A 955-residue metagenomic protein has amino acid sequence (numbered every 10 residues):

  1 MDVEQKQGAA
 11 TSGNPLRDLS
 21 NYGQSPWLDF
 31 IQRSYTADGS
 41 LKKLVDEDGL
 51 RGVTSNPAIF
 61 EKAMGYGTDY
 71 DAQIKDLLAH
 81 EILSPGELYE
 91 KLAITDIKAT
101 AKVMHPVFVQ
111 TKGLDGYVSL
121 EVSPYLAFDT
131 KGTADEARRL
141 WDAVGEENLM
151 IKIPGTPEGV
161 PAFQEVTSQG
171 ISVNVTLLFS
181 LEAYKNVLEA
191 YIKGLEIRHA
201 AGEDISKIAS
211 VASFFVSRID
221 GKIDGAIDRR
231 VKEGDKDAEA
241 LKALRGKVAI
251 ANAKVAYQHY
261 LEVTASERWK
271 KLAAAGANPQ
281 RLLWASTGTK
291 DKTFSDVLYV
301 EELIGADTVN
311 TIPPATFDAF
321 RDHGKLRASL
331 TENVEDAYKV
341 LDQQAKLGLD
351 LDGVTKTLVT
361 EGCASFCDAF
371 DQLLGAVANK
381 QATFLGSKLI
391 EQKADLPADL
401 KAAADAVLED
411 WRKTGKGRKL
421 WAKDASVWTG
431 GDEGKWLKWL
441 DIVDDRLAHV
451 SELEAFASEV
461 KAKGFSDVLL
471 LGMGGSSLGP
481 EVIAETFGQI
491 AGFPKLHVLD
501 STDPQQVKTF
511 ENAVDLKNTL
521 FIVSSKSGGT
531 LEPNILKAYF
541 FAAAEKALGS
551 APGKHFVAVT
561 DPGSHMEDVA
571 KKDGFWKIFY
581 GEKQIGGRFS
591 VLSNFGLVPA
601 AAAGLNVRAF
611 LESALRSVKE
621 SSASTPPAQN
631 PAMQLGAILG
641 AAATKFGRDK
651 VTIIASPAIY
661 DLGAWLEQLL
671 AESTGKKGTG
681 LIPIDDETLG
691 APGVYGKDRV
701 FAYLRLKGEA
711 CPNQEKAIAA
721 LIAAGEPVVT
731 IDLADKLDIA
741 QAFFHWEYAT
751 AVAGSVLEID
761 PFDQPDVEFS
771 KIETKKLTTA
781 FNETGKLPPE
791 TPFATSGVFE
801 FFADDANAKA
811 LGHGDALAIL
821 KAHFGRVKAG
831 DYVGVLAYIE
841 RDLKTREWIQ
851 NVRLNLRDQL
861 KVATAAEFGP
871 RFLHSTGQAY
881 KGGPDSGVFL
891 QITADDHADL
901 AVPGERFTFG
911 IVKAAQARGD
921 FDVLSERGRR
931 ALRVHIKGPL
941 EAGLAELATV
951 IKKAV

Functional and structural regions predicted by a protein language model:
D2-G39: N- or domain-start disorder-to-order transition segments that initiate the globular core
N56, L120, I151, V166 (+2 more regions): Conserved, mostly hydrophobic/aromatic
I59-K62, Y66-P161: Active-site beta->alpha loop and helix N-cap motifs at the rims of alpha/beta catalytic domains
F163, I171-A315: Catalytic alpha/beta core domains of metabolic enzymes, predominantly
A277-Q381: Flexible, acidic glycine-rich loops studded with aromatic residues
G386-A462, G708, K716-A717, A753-V756 (+3 more regions): Extended, charge-enriched "interface" segments that sit outside catalytic cores
A455-T625, K707-E709, K716-A723, V729-I731 (+1 more regions): Glycine-rich phosphate-binding loops that contact phosphosugars or nucleotide phosphates
K546-F701, K707-P712, Q741, H745-V862 (+1 more regions): Active-site phosphate/pyrophosphate-binding segments
